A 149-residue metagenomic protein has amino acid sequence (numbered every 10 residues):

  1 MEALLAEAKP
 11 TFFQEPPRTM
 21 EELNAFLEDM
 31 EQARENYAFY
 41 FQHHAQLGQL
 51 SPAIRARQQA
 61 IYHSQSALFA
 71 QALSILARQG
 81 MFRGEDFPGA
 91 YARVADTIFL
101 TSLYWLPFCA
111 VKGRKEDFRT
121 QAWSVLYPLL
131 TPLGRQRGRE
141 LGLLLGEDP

Functional and structural regions predicted by a protein language model:
M1, L23-L27, E31, A110 (+2 more regions): Alpha-helical bundle regulatory/interaction domains
M1-F13, P17-E28: An amphipathic alpha-helix adjacent to DNA-recognition modules
L4-T11, R34-Y37, F41, A72 (+2 more regions): A short secondary-structure junction motif
T11-E15, F41-G48, G80, W105-G113: Secondary-structure edge/capping motif, primarily at the C-terminal ends of alpha-helices and the immediately following
E15-R18, E22, L50-R57, I61 (+2 more regions): Non-transmembrane, amphipathic alpha-helical segments
E21-Q46, A60-Q71: Helical hydrophobic small-molecule/effector-binding pocket
I54-Q79, A92-L103, P107, W123-P128: Amphipathic alpha-helical packing segments from all-alpha helical-bundle domains
P107, V111-P149: C-terminal peripheral helix-coil segments that are non-catalytic and often amphipathic
